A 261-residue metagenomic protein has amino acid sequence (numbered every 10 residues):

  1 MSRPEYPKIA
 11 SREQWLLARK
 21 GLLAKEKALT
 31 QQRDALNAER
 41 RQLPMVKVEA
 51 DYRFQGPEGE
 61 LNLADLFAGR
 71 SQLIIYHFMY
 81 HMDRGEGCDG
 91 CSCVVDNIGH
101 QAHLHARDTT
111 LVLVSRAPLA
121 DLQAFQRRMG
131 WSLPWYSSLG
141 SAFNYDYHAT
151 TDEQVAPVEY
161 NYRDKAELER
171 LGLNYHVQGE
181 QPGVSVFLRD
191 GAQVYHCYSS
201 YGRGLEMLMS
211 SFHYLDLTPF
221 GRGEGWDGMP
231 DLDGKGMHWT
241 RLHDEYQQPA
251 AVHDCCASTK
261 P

Functional and structural regions predicted by a protein language model:
M1-L73, F78-R107, A124-G130, P134 (+1 more regions): Non-globular targeting/processing and membrane-anchoring segments
A106-L122: Catalytic nucleophile loop
S115, S137-L139: Residues at the C-termini of beta-strands that transition into short coil/loop
